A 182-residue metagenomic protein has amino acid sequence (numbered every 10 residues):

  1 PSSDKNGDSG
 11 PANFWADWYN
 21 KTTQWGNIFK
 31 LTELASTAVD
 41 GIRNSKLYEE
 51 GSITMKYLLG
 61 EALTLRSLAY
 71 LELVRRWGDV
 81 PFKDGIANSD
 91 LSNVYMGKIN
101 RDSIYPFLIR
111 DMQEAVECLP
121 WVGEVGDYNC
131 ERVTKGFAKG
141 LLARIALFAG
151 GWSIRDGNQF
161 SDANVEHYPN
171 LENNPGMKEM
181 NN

Functional and structural regions predicted by a protein language model:
S2-W77, S92-Y128: Conserved, well-structured interaction surfaces
V74-P81, G123, F148-G157: Short coil/turn linking the two alpha-helices of tandem helical-hairpin repeats
G85-S92: Short linear capping/connector segments at secondary-structure termini
E131-L141: Amphipathic alpha-helical protein-interaction segments enriched in hydrophobic
N158-M177: Eukaryote-biased recognition of long, low-complexity, charge-rich segments
